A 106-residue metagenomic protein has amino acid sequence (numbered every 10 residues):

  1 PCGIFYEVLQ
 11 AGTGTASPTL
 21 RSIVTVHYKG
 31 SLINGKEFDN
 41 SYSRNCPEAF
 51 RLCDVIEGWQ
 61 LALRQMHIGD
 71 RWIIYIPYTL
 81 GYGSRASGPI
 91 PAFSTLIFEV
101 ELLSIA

Functional and structural regions predicted by a protein language model:
P1-A106: Cross-family detector of peptidyl-prolyl cis-trans isomerase
